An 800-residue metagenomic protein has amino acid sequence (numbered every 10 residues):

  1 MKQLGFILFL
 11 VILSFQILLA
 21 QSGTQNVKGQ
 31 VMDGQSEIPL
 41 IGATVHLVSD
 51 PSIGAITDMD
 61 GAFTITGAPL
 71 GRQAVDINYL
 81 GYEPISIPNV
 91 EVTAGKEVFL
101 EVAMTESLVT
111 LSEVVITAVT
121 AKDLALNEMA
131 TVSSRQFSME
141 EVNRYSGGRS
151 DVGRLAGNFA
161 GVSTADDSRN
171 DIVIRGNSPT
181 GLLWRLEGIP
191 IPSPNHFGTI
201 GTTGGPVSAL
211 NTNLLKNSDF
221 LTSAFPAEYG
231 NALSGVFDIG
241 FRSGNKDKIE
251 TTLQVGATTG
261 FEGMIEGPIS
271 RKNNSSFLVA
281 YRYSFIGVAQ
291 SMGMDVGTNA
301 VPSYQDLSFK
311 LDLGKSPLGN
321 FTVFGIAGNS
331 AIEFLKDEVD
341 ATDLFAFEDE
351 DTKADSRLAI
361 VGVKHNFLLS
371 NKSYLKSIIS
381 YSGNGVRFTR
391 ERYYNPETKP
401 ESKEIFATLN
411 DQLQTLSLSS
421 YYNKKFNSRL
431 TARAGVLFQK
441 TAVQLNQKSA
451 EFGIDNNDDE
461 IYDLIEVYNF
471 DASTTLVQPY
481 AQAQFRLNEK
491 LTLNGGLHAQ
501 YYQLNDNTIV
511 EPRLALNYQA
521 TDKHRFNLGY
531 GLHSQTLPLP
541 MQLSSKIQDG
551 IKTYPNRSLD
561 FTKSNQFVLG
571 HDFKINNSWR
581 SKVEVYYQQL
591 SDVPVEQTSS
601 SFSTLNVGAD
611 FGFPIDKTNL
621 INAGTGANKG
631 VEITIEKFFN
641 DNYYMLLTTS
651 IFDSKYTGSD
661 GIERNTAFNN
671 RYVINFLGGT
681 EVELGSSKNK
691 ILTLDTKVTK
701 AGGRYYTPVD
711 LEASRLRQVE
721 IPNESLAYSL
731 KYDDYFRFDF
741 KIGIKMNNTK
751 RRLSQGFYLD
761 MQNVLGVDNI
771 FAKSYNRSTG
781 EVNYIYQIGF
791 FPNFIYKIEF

Functional and structural regions predicted by a protein language model:
L19-E113, V119: Periplasm-facing N-terminal accessory domains of Gram-negative outer-membrane beta-barrel systems
E83, E91-F99, V115, T120-F225 (+1 more regions): Periplasmic N-terminal accessory/gating domains of Gram-negative outer-membrane beta-barrel systems
P194-N195, D337-T342, G385, Q503 (+4 more regions): Surface-exposed extracellular loop regions of Gram-negative outer-membrane beta-barrel proteins, predominantly
A257-Y283, V296-I332, K353-Y381, F426-L430 (+1 more regions): Transmembrane beta-barrel wall of Gram-negative outer-membrane proteins
T298, N320-L368, G383-Q412: Flexible loop and strand-edge segments within Gram-negative outer membrane beta-barrel domains
D411, T415-S417, V467-S473, D560 (+3 more regions): Outer membrane beta-barrel strand-and-loop segments of large Gram-negative receptors, especially TonB-dependent
Y587, G612-G702: Gram-negative outer-membrane beta-barrel transporters
S591, T598, M645, V698-V719 (+2 more regions): C-terminal beta-signal and adjacent terminal beta-strands/loops of Gram-negative outer-membrane beta-barrel proteins
